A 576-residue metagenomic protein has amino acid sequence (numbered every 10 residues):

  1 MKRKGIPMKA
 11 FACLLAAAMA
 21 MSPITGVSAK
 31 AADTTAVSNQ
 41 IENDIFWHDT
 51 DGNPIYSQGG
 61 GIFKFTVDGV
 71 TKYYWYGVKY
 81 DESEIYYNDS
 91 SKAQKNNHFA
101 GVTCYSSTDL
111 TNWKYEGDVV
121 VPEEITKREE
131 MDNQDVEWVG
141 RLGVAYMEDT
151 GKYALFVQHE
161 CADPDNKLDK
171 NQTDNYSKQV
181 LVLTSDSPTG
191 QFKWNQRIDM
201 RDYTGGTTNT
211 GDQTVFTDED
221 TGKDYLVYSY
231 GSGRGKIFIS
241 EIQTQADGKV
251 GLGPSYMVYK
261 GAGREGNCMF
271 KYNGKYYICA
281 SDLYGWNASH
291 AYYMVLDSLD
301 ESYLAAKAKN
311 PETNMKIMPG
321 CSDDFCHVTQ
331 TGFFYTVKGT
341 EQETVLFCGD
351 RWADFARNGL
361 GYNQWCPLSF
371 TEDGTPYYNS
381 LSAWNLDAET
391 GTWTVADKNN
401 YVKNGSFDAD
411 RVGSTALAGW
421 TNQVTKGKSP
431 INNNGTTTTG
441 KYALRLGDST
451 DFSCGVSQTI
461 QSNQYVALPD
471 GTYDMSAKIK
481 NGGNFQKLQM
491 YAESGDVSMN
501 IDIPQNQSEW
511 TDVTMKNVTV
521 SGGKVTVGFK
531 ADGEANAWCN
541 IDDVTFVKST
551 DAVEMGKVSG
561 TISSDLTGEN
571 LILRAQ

Functional and structural regions predicted by a protein language model:
K2-C13: Bacterial N-terminal signal peptides that target proteins for export
P7, A18-A20, S498, E554: Residue-level detector of intrinsically disordered terminal segments
C13-P23: Bacterial N-terminal signal peptides
M21, A575-Q576: Append "Rare intracellular matches occur via the same short Y/T/C beta-strand/loop motifs
M21-T34: Sec-dependent signal peptide cleavage junction
A32-A409, S414, S429, N434-T436 (+2 more regions): Carbohydrate-active catalytic/glycan-binding domains of CAZyme proteins, especially the secreted or lumenal ectodomains
T392-I562, L566-R574: Extracellular and organelle-lumenal recognition/adhesion modules and their flexible linkers in secreted
